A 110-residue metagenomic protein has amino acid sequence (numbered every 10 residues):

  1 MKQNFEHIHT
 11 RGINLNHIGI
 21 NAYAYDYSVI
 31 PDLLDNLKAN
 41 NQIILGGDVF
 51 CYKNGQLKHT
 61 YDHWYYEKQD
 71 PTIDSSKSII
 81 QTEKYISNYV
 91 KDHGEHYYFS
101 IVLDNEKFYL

Functional and structural regions predicted by a protein language model:
M1-D26: Long, contiguous N-terminal structural blocks used for assembly/anchoring
I8, L34, D70-P71, F108: Extended hydrophobic/Leu-rich segments
Y23, S28-K38: N-terminal interaction modules that seed assembly of large macromolecular complexes
L33-L37, G46-V49, F99-I101: Generic structural hydrophobic/aromatic packing signal, biased to beta-strands
N40-V90: Acidic, low-complexity, intrinsically disordered interaction modules
I79-L110: Amphipathic alpha-helical binding modules
